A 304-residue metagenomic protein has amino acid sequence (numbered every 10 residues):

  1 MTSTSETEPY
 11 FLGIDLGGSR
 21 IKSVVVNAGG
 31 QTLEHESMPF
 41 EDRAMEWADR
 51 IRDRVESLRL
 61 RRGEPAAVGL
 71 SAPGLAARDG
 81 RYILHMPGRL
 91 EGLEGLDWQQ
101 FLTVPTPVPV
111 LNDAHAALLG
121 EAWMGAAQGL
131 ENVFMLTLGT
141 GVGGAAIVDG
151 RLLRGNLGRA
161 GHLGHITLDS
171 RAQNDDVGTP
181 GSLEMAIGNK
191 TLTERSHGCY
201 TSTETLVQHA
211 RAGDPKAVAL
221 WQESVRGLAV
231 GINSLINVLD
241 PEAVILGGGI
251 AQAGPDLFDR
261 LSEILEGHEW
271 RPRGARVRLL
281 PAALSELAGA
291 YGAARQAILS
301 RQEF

Functional and structural regions predicted by a protein language model:
T2, E6-E8, V24-A28, E34-S37 (+4 more regions): Glycine/GP-enriched mid-protein hinge/lid loop-to-helix segment characteristic of carbohydrate kinases
S5-A72: Conserved phosphate-binding loops in N-terminal lobes of ATP-dependent enzymes of the actin/Hsp70/sugar-kinase
Y10-I14, F134-L136, I245: Conserved beta-strand elements of the Class I
V26, L111-A122, Q252-D256, R260-F304: Glycine-rich phosphate-binding/hydrolytic loop that grips phosphoryl groups
Q31-T32, A76, Y82-I83, L152-L153: Hydrophobic "anchor" residues
E36-E64, L183-A186, T191-I245, G249-L257 (+2 more regions): Adenine-nucleotide phosphate-binding core of ATP-dependent small-molecule kinases
M45-R52, E56, L60, E64-V68 (+2 more regions): Glycine-rich phosphate-binding loop and adjoining helix at the ATP-binding site of ATP-dependent phosphoryl-transfer
A72, L138-T140, A243, G248-G249: Short secondary-structure boundary segments
